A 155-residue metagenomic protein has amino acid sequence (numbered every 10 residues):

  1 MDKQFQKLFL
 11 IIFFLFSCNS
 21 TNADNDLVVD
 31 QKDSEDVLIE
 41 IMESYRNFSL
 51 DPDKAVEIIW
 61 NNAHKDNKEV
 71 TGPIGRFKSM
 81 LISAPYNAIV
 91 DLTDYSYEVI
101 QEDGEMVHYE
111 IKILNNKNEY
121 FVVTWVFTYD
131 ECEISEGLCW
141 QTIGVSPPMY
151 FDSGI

Functional and structural regions predicted by a protein language model:
M1, C18-T21: Core, highly hydrophobic multi-pass alpha-helical transmembrane subunits of bioenergetic inner membranes
M1-F9: Bacterial N-terminal signal peptides that target proteins for export
F9-S17: Bacterial N-terminal signal peptides
S20-A55: Short, low-complexity N-terminal intrinsically disordered segments enriched in polar/charged residues
L27-Q31, V70, L138: Intrinsic-disorder-associated interaction segments
F48-S49, E69-V70, F151-G154: Short, solvent-exposed loop/turn elements at domain surfaces
D53-G104: Short solvent-exposed beta->alpha transition segments
V99-I155: Exposed beta-sheet edge and beta->alpha loop/turn motif
